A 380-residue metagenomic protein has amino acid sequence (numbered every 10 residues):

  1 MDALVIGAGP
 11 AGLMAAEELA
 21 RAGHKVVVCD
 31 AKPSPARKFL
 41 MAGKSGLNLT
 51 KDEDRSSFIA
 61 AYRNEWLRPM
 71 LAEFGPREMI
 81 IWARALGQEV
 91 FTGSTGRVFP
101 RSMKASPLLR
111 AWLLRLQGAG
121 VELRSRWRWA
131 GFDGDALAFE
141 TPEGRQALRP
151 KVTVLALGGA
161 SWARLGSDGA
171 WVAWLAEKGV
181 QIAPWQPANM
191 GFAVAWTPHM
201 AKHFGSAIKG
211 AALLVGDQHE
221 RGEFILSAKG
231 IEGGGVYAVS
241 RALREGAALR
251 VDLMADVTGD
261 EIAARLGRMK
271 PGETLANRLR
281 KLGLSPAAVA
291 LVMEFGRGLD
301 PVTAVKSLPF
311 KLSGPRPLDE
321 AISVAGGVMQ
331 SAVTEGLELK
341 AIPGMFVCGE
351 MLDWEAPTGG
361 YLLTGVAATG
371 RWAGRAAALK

Functional and structural regions predicted by a protein language model:
D2-V28, A373-A378: N-terminal Rossmann-like FAD-binding beta1-loop-alpha1 element of flavoenzymes
L4-I6, C29, W129, L148-R164 (+4 more regions): Short hydrophobic core segments
A31-P35, L40-M41, T50, R55-S56 (+3 more regions): An anion/pyrophosphate-binding glycine-rich loop and adjacent beta-alpha core in soluble alpha-beta enzymes
K44-T92: Glycine-rich active-site loop/strand segments that organize a redox cofactor
S125, S285-E355: A glycine-rich dinucleotide-binding beta-alpha-beta segment and adjacent secondary-structure elements that constitute
S125-A136: A conserved short coil-to-beta-strand element within the FAD-binding core of flavoproteins
V152-A195: Glycine-rich loop(s) and the adjacent beta-strand/alpha-helix scaffold that form part
S161-W174, K178, L339, D353-K380: A conserved FAD-binding loop/helix module that cradles the flavin
